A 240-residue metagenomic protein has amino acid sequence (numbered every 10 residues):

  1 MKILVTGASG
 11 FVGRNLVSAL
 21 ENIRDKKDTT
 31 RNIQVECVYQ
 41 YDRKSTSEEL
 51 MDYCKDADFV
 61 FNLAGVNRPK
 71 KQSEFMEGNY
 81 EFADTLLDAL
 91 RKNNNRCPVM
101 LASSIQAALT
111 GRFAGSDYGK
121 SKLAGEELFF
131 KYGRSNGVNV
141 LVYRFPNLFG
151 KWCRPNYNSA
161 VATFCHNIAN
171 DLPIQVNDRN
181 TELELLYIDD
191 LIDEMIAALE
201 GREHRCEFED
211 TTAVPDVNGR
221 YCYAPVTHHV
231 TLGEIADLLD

Functional and structural regions predicted by a protein language model:
M1-K26: N-terminal Rossmann NAD(P)H-binding glycine-rich loop of SDR-like oxidoreductase domains
T6, V60-A64, V99-I105, Y143-F145: SDR active-site strand-loop-helix element
R43-T85, A89-N93, Q106-F113: NAD(P)H-binding glycine-rich loop region in Rossmannoid oxidoreductase-like domains and their noncatalytic homologs
D84-E126, G133-N136, V140-L141: Conserved Rossmann-fold NAD(P)-dependent oxidoreductase catalytic core, especially the SDR/UDP-sugar
G115, P146-P155, D178-L186, Y221-H228: Glycine-rich "substrate-gating" loop/helix at the edge of Rossmann-like oxidoreductase active sites
E127-W152, H166, L172-T181, P215-N218: Conserved beta-loop-beta element that borders a ligand/cofactor-binding pocket
P155-T163, N180-G201, G233-E234, L238: Substrate-positioning beta->alpha
A197-D240: Mid/C-terminal beta-alpha module of Rossmann-like enzyme folds, strongest in SDR-family dehydrogenases/epimerases
